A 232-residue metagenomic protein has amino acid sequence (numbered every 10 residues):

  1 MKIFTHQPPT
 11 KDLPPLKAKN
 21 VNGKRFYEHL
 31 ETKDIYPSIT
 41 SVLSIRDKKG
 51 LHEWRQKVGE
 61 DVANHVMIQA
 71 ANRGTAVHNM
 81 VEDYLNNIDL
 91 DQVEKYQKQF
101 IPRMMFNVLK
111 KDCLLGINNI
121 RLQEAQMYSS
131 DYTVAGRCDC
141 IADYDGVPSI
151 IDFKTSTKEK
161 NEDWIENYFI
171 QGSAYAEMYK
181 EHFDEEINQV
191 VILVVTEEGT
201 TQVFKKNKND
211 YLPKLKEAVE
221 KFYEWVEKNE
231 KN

Functional and structural regions predicted by a protein language model:
M1-A135: Metal-dependent nuclease catalytic cores that hydrolyze phosphodiester bonds in DNA/RNA, characterized by
L122-N229: Mg2+/Mn2+-dependent nuclease catalytic core
N232: Acidic, carboxylate-rich catalytic segments that either coordinate divalent cations
